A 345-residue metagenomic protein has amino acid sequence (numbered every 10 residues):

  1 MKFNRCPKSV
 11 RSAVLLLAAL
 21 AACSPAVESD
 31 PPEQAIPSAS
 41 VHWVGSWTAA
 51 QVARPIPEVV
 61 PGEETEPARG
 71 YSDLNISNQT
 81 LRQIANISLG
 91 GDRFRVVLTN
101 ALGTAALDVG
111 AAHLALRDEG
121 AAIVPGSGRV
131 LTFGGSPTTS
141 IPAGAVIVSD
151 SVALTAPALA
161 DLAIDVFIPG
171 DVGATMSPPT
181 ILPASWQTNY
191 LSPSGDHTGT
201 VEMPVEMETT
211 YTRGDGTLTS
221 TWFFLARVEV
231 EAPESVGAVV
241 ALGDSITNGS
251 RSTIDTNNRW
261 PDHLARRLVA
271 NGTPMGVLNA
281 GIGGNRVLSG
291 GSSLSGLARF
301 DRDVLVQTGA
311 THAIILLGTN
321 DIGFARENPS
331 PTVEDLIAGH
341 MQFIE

Functional and structural regions predicted by a protein language model:
K2-V14: Bacterial N-terminal signal peptides that target proteins for export
S12-A22: Bacterial N-terminal signal peptides
C23-L242, S252-I254: N-terminal secretory targeting modules
W47, D255, D262, R266 (+2 more regions): Alpha-helical cap/lid subdomain in secreted, periplasmic, or secretory-pathway luminal O-acyl-processing enzymes
R95, A238-G243, T247, M275-G281 (+1 more regions): Structural recognition of the beta-strand scaffold that forms the well-ordered cores of secreted hydrolase catalytic
G173-T175, G249-R251, V287-S289, I322-E327: Extracytoplasmic/secreted cell-surface and envelope-processing proteins
V236-P261, G283-R286: Catalytic nucleophile-elbow at a beta strand-turn-alpha helix junction centered on a G-D-S/GDSL motif, marking
A270-L288: Short connector loops at secondary-structure junctions
